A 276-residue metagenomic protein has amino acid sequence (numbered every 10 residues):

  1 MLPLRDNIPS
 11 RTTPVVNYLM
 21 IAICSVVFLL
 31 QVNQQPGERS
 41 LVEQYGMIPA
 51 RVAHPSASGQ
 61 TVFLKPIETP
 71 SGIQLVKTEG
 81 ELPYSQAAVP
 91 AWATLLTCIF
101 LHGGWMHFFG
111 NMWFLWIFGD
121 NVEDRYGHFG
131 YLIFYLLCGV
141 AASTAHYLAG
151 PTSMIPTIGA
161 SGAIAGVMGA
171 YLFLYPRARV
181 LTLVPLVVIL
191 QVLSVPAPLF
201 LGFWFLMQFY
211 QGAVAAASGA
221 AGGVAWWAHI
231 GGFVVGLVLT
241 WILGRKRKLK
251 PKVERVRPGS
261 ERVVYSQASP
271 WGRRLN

Functional and structural regions predicted by a protein language model:
M1-N276: A detector for small-residue-rich transmembrane helices and their helix-helix packing motifs
